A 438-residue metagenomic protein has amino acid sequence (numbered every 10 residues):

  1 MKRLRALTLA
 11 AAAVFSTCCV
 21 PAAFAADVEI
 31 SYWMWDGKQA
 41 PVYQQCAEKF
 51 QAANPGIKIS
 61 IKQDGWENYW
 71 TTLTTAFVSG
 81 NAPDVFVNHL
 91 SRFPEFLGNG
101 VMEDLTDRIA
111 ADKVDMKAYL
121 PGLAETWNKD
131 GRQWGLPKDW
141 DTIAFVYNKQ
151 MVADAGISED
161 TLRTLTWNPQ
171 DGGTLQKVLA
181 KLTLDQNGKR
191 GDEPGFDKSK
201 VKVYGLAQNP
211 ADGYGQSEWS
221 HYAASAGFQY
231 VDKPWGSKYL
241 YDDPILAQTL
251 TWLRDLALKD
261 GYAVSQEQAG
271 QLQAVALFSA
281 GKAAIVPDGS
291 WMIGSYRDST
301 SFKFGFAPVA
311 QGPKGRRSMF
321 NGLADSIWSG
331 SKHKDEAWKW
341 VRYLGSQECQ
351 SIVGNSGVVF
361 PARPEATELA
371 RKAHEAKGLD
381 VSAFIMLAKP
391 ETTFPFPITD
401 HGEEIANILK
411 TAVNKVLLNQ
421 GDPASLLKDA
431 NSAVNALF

Functional and structural regions predicted by a protein language model:
L9-A12, A23-V101, D107-A118, A155-D160 (+9 more regions): Conserved N-terminal structural module of periplasmic/extracytoplasmic solute-binding proteins
M34-G37, I61-A124, P137-Y147, T164-Q176 (+3 more regions): Ligand-binding clamshell of periplasmic/extracellular solute-binding protein-like
A53, K58, G131, M151 (+7 more regions): Extracytoplasmic/periplasmic substrate-recognition and gating elements
L90-A144, A153, T174, P194-K202 (+3 more regions): Hinge/lid segment of periplasmic solute-binding proteins
F93-V101, G122-R163, Q208-W235, F320-I327 (+3 more regions): Periplasmic solute-binding protein
E103-Y119, L162-N168, F196-S199, Y204-G213 (+5 more regions): Short, solvent-exposed loop/beta-turn-alpha elements that line the ligand-binding surface or hinge of extracytoplasmic
T174-T183, Q216, S220-Q229, K233-E267: Glycine-centered hinge/linker elements that transmit conformational signals in sensory and ligand-binding systems
F304-A307, N355-I408, V413-K415: Long, aromatic- and glycine/proline-rich binding clefts that accommodate carbohydrate-like moieties
